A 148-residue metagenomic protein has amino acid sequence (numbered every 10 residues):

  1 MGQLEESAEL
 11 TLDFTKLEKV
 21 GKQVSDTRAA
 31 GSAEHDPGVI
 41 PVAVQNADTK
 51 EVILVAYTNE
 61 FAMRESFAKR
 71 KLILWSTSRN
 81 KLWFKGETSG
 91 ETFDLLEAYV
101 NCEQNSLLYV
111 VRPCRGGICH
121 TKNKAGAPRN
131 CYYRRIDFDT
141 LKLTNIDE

Functional and structural regions predicted by a protein language model:
G2-V39, N46-E148: C-terminal binding/interaction regions
